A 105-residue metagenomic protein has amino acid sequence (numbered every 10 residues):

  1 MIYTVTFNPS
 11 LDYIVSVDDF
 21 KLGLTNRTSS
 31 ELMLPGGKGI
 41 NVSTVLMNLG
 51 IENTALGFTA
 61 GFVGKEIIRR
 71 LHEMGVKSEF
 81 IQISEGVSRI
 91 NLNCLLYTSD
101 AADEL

Functional and structural regions predicted by a protein language model:
M1-L56, G64-E66: Glycine-rich phosphate/adenosyl-contacting loop at the front of the ribokinase-like
T4-F7, G57-F58, Q82-S84, N93-L95: Short beta-strand segments
N48-I51, H72, V76: Generic secondary-structure signature for well-ordered alpha-helical cores
L49-E52, L92, A102: Intrinsic-disorder/low-complexity regions
F62-M74, N93-L95: Active-site-proximal loop->helix
G75-E85: A glycine-rich helix N-cap at a beta->alpha junction
S88-I90: Change "...and in nucleic-acid phosphodiester-cleaving endonucleases..." to "...and in nucleic-acid processing enzymes
Y97-L105: Single conserved hydrophobic/aromatic residue that forms the stacking wall/gate of nucleotide- or nucleobase-binding
